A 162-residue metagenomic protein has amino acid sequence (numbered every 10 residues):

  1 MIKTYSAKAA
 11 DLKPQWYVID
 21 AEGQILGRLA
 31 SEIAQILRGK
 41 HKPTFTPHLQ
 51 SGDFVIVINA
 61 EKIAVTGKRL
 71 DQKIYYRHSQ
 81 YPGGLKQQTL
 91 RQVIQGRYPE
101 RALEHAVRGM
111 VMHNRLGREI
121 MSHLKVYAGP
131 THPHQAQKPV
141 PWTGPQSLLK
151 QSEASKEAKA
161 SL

Functional and structural regions predicted by a protein language model:
M1-H105, R115, P133-L162: Ribosome large-subunit tunnel/peptidyl-transferase-proximal elements
G117-Y127: C-terminal structural segments of small proteins and small subunits
V126-H134: Short, highly charged C-terminal tails/helix-capping segments
